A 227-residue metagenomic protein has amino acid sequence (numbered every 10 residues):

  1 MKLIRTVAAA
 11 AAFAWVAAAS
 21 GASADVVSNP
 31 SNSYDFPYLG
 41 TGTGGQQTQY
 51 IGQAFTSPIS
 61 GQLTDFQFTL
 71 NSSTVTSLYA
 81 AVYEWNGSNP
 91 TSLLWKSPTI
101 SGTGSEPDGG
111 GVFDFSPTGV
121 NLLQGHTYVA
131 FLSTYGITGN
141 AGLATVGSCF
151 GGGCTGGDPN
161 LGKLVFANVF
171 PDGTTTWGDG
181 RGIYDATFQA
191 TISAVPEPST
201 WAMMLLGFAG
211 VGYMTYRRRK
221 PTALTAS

Functional and structural regions predicted by a protein language model:
L3-V26, F188-G210: Short, threonine-centered small-residue motifs that mark membrane-proximal processing/anchoring sites and TM-junction
D25-L39, S92-T103: Local beta-strand/beta-hairpin segments that build beta-sheet-rich folds
V27-P37, T74, Q124-T127, L132-S193: Short, surface-exposed beta-strand/loop patches at domain edges that form aromatic-rich interfacial subsites
G45-T56, V112-F113: Short beta-strands within extracellular/lumenal beta-sheet-rich domains
Y50, I59-G61, T74-T76: Short tyrosine-centred short linear motifs in exposed loops/low-complexity segments
Q62-S72: A short beta-strand element within beta-rich, extracytoplasmic domains of secreted/secretory-pathway proteins
S72-N160: Aromatic- and Gly/Pro-enriched, solvent-exposed loop/edge beta-strand patches characteristic of beta-rich domains
G212-S227: C-terminal membrane-anchoring or membrane-association module
